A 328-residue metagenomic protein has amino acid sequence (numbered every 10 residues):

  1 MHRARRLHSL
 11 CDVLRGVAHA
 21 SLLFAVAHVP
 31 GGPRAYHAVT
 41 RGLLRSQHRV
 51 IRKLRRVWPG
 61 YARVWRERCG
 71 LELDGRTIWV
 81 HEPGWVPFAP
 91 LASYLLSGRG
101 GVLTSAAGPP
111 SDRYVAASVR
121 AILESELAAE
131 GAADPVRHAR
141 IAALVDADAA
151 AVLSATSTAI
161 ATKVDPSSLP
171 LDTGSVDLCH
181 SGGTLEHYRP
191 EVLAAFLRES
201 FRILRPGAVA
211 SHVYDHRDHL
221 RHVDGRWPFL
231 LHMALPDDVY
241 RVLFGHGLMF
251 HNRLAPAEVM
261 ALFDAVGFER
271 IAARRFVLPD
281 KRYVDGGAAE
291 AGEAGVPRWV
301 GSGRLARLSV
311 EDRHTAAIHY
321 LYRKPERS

Functional and structural regions predicted by a protein language model:
L73-W85: Conserved class I S-adenosyl-L-methionine
L95, R99-A159: Class I S-adenosyl-L-methionine-dependent methyltransferase module
P166-C179: A short acidic, Gly/Pro-enriched loop at the edge of an enzyme's catalytic core that lines a small-molecule cofactor
S181-T184: A short beta-strand submotif of the Rossmann-like class I SAM-dependent methyltransferase core that lines
A194-P206: A short glycine-rich, Lys/Arg-flanked "PGG" loop and its adjoining helix->strand segment in the class I
V209-P236: Conserved class I S-adenosyl-L-methionine
R241-P256: Acceptor-substrate binding/catalytic loop of class I
A261-D264, R270-S328: A C-terminal cap/extension of S-adenosyl-L-methionine-dependent methyltransferases that defines the acceptor-substrate
